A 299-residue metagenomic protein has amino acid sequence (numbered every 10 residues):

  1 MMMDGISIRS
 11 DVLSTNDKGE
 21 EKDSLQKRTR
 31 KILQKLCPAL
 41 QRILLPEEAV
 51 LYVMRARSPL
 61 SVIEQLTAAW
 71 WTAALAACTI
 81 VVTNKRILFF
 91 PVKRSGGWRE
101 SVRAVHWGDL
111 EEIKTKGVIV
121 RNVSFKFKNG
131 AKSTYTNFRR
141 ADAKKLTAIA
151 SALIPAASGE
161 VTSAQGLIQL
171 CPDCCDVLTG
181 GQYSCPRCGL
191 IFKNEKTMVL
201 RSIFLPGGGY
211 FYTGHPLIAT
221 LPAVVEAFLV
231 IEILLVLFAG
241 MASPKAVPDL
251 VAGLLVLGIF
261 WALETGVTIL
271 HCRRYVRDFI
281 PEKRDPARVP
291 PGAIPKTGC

Functional and structural regions predicted by a protein language model:
M2-I80: Anionic N-terminal interaction surfaces
P59-N122: Phosphoinositide-binding peripheral membrane targeting modules
V82, R103, A131-T134, A141-A150: Terminal export/targeting leaders at protein ends
I87-P91, R187, Y210: Short hydrophobic/aromatic-rich beta-strand segments that constitute the beta-sheet cores of beta-sandwich/beta-barrel
V120-R140: Short, surface-exposed polybasic-and-hydrophobic patches located at secondary-structure transitions
V123, R139-R201, L221-C299: Transmembrane helix recognition focused on a "late"/terminal membrane span
V199-Y212: A short amphipathic helical element positioned immediately N-terminal to and/or at the very start of a transmembrane
F211-P222: Membrane-interface helix starts
